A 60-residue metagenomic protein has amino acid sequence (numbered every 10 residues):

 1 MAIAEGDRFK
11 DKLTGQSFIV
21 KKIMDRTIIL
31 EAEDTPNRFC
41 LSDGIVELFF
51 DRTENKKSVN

Functional and structural regions predicted by a protein language model:
M1-D11: Short coil-to-beta transition motif at edge beta-strands of beta-rich domains
K10-L41: Basic/aromatic-rich interaction segments and small domains that mediate binding to polyanionic partners
D34-N60: Intrinsically disordered, low-complexity, charged/polar segments
